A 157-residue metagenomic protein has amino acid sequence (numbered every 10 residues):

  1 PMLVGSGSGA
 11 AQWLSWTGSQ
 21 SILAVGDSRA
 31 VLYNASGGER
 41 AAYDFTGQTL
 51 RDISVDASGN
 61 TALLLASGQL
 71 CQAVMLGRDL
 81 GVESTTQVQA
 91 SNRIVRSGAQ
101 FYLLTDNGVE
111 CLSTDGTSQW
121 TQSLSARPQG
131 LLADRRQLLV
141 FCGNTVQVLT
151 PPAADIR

Functional and structural regions predicted by a protein language model:
P1-S6, G38-D44, L80-T86, G116-Q122 (+1 more regions): A short beta-strand motif characteristic of beta-propeller blades
P1-T17, I22-R29: Solenoidal tandem-repeat scaffolds enriched in leucines and small polar residues
S8-S19, G47-G59, Q87-A99, S125-Q137: Repeated scaffold domains used in trafficking and secretory/extracellular systems, primarily beta-propellers
Q20, S28, G59, L80 (+4 more regions): Structural signal for glycine-centered tight turns and loop->strand junctions in beta-sheet-rich domains
A24, L63-L64, L103, V140: Residue position within the beta-strands of beta-propeller blades
S28-Y33, Q69-V74, N107-L112, T145-P152: Structural motif
G68, T85-C111: Loop/turn-rich, solvent-exposed surfaces of beta-rich toroidal or solenoidal domains
L124-R157: Blade-level signature of beta-propeller repeat domains, shared across WD40, Kelch, NHL, RCC1 and BNR/Asp-box propellers
